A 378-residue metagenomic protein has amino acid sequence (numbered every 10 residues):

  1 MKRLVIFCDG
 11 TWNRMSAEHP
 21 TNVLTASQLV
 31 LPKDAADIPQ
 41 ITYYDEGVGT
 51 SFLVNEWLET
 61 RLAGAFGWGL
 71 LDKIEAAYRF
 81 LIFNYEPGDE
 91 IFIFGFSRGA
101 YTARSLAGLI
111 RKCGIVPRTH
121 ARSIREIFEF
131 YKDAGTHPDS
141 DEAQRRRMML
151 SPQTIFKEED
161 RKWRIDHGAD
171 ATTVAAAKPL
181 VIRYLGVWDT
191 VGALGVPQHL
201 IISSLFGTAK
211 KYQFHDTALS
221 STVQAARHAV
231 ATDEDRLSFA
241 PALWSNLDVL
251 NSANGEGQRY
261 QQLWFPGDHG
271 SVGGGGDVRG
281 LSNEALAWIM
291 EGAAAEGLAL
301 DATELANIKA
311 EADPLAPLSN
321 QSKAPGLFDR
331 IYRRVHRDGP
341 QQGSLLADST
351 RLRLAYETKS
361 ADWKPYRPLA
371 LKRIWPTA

Functional and structural regions predicted by a protein language model:
M1-A378: Active-site- or binding-pocket-proximal scaffold segments within functional domains
